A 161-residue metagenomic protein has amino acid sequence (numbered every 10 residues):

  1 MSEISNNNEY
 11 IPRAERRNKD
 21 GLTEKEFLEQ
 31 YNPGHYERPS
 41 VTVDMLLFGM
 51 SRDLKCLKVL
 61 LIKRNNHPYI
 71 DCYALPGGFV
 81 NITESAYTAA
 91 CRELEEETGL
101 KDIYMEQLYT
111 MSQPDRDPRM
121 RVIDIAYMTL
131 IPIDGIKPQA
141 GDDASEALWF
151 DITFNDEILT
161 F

Functional and structural regions predicted by a protein language model:
M1-F161: N-terminal leader/linker segments that precede catalytic domains of diphosphate-processing enzymes
